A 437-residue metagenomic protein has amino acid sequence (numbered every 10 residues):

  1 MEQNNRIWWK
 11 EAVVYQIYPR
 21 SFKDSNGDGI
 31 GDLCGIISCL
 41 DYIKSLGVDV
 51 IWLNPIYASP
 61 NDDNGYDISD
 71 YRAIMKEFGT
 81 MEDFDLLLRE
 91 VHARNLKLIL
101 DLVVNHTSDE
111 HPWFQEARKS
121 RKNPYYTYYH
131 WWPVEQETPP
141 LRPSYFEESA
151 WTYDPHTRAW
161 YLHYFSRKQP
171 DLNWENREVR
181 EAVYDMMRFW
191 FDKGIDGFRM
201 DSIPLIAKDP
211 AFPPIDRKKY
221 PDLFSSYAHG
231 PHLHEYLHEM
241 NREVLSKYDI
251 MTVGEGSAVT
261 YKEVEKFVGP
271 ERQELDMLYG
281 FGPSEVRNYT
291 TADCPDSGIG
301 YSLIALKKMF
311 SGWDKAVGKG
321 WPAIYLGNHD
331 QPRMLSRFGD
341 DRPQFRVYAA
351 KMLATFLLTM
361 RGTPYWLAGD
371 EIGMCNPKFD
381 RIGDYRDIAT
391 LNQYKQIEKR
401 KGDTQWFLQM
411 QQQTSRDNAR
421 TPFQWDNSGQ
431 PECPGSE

Functional and structural regions predicted by a protein language model:
M1-E437: Active-site and adjacent substrate-binding regions of carbohydrate-active enzymes
